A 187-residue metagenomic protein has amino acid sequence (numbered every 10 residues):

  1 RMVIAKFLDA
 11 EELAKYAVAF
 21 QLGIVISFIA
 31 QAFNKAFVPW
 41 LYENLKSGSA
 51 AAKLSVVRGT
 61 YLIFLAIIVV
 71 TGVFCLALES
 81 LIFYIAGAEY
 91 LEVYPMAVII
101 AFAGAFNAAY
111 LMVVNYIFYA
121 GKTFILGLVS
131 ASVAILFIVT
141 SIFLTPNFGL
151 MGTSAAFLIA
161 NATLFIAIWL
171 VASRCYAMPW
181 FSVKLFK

Functional and structural regions predicted by a protein language model:
R1-V25, E43, I82-A86, N147: Helix-terminus/linker motif at the lipid-water interface of multi-pass membrane proteins
M2, K6, I29-A32, T71-L76 (+5 more regions): Membrane-embedded alpha-helical segments of multi-pass transporters/permeases
A10-A14, A50, L76-A105: Interfacial segments at transmembrane-helix termini and the short loops linking adjacent helices
E12, S80-F83, E92-Y94, G121-F124 (+3 more regions): Membrane-interface helix-loop junctions in multi-pass transport and translocation proteins
A17-F20, I63, A97-I100, G104 (+2 more regions): Residue-level recognition of transmembrane alpha-helices in multi-pass small-molecule transporters/permeases
A19, G23-S49, Y116-Y119: Helix-loop junctions and terminal segments of transmembrane helices in multi-pass membrane transport/translocation
S49-L65, G72-A77, Y94-A97: Interfacial transmembrane-helix starts/ends
A101-S132: Membrane-interface junctions at transmembrane-helix termini in multi-pass inner-membrane proteins
